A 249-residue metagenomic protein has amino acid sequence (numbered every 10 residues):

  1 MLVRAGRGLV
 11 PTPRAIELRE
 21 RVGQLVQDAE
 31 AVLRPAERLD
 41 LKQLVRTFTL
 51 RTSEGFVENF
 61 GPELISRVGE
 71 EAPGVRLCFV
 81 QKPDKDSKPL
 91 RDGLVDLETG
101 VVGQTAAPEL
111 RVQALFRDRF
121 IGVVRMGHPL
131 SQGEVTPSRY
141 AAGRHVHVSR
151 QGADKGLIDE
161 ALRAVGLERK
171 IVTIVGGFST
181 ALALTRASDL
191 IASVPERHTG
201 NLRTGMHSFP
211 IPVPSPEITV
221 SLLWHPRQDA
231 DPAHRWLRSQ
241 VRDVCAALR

Functional and structural regions predicted by a protein language model:
M1-P11: A short LG(V/I)-centered, amphipathic sequence patch enriched for acidic residue(s) preceding the LG motif
L18-D40: Alpha-helical linker/hinge and terminal dimerization helices associated with HTH transcriptional regulators
L39-F48, R139-A142: Immediate post-signal peptide segment of exported/extracytoplasmic ligand-binding proteins
V45-T105, V175: Central regulatory/effector-binding core of bacterial HTH transcription factors
N59-E63, H207-R249: A late-sequence structural motif
D84-D96, S138, A161, V165 (+1 more regions): Short helices/loops that flank or line small-molecule/ion binding pockets
L97, A107-Q113, R117-D118, G176-R227: Beta-alpha-beta core module
V101, V124, L130-P137, A141-V165 (+3 more regions): Secondary-structure junction motif
